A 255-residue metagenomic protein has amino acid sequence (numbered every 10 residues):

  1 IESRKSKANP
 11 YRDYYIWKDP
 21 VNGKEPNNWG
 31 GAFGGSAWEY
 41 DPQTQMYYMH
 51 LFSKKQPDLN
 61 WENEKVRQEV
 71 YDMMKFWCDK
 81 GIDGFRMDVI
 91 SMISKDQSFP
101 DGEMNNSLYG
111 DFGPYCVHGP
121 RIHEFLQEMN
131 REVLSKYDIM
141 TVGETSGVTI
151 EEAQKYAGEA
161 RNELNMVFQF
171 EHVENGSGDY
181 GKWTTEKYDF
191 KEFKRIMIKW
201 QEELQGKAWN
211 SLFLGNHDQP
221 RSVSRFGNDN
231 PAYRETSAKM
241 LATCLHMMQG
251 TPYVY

Functional and structural regions predicted by a protein language model:
I1-Y255: Active-site and adjacent substrate-binding regions of carbohydrate-active enzymes
